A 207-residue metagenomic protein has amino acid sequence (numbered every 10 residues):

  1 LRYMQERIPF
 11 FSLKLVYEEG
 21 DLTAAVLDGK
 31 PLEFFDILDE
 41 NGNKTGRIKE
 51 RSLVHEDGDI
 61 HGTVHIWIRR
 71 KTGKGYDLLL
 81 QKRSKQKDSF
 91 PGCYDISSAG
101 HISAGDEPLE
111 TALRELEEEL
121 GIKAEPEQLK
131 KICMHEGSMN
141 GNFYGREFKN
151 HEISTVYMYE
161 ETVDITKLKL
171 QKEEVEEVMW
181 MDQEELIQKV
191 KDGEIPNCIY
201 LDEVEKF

Functional and structural regions predicted by a protein language model:
Y3-E18, G92-Y94, S98, A104 (+1 more regions): Nudix hydrolase/Nudix homology domain
T23-K74: Acidic, metal-coordinating catalytic segment for phosphate/diphosphate chemistry, firing primarily on the Nudix
N43, E110, R114, E184-D192: Replace "anionic and nucleotidyl ligands
L53-T63, K74-R114, E118: Conserved Nudix-box catalytic region and its N-terminal flanking loop in Nudix hydrolases and closely related
K123-M134: A short coil-to-beta-strand element that immediately follows conserved catalytic motifs
